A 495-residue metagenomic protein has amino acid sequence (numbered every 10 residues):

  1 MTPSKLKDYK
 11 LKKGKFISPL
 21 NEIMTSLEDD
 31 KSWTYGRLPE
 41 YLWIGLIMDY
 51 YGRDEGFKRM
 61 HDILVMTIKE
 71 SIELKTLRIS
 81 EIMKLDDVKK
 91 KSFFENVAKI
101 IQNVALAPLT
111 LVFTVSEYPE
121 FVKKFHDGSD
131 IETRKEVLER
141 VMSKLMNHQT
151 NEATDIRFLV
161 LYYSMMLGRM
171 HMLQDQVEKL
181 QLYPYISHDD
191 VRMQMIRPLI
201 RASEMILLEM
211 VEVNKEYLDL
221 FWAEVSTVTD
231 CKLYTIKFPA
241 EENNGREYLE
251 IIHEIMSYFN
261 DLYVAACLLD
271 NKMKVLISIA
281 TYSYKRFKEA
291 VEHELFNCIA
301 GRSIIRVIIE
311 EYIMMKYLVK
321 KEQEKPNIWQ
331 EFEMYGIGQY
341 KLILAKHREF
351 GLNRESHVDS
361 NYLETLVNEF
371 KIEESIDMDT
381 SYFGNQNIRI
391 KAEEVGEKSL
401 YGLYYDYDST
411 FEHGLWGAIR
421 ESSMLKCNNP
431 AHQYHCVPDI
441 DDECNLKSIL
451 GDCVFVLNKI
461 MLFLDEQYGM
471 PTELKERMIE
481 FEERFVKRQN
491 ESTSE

Functional and structural regions predicted by a protein language model:
M1-N96, E120, G128-M142, M146 (+5 more regions): Secondary-shell segments that build the walls of catalytic and ion/ligand-binding clefts
N96, I100-N103, A107-P108: Charge-rich, intrinsically disordered regulatory segments
T114-V115: N-terminal onset of structured domains
L161-M165: Short, Φ-rich (hydrophobic/aromatic) sequence segments
E254-I305, I309-L318: Long, hydrophobic/aromatic-enriched structural stretches that serve as scaffold segments
G301-S303, V319-E331, M470-M478: Short, glycine/acidic-rich hinge or "gate" loops at secondary-structure transitions that mediate conformational
S303-E311, K325-P326, Q330-F332, L425-H432: Amphipathic alpha-helical scaffolding segments
M315-L318, E322, A418: Transmembrane helix-loop junctions and nearby membrane-interface residues
